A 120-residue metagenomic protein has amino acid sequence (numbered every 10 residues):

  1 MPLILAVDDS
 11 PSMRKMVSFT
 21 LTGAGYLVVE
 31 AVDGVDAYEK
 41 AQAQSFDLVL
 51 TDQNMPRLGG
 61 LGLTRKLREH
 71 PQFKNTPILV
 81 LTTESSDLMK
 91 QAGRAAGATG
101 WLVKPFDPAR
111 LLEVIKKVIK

Functional and structural regions predicted by a protein language model:
K15-G23: Charged docking surfaces used in two-component/phosphorelay signaling
G25-V32, K40: Short hydrophobic/Thr-rich beta-strand motif most characteristic of the beta2 strand and flanking loop of CheY-like
S45-L50: Active-site beta3 strand of CheY-like receiver
D52, T82: Active-site residues of response regulator receiver
M55: Receiver (REC) domain active-site loop signature in two-component systems and cognate sites in sensor histidine kinases
F106-I115: C-terminal output helix
